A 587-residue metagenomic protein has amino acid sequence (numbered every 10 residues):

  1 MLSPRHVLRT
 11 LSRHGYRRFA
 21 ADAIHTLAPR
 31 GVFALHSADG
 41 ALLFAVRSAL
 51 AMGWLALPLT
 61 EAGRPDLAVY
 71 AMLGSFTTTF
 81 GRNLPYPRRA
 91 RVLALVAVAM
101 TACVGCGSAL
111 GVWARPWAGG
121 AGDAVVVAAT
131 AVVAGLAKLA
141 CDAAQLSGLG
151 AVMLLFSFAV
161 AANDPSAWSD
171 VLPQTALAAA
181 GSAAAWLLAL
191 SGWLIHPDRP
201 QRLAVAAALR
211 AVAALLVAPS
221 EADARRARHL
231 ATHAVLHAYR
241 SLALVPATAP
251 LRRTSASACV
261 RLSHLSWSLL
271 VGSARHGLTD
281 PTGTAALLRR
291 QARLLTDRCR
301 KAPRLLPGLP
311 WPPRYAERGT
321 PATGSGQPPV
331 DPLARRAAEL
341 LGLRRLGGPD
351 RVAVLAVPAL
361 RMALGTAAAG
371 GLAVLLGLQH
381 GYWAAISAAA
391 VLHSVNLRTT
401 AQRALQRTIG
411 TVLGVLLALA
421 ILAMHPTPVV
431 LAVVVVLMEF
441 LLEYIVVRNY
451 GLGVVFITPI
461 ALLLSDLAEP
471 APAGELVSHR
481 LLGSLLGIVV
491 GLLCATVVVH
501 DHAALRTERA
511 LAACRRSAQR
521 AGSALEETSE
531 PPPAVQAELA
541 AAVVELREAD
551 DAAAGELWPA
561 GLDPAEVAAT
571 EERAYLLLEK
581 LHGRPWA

Functional and structural regions predicted by a protein language model:
M1-L57, E61, D170, T175 (+2 more regions): Cytosolic regulatory and coupling regions of membrane transport/channel systems
F19-R30, A45-Y86, A97-G105, A124-D170 (+6 more regions): Pore- and pathway-forming membrane helices of multi-pass small-molecule/ion transporters and channels
Y86-A94, S169-P173, D198-Q201, T400-Q406: Interfacial helix-loop-helix linkers and transmembrane-helix boundary segments in multi-pass membrane proteins
V92, A207, R403-T411, L462 (+1 more regions): Short amphipathic alpha-helical coupling elements at transmembrane boundaries
C106-G122, A143-A144, M424, P428: Transmembrane alpha-helix boundary signature
W117, A143-L146, S166, L194-D198: Short, polar/flexible loop-turn hinges at active-site or ligand-entry regions and domain interfaces
D331-M438, Y444: Conserved mid-sequence domains
